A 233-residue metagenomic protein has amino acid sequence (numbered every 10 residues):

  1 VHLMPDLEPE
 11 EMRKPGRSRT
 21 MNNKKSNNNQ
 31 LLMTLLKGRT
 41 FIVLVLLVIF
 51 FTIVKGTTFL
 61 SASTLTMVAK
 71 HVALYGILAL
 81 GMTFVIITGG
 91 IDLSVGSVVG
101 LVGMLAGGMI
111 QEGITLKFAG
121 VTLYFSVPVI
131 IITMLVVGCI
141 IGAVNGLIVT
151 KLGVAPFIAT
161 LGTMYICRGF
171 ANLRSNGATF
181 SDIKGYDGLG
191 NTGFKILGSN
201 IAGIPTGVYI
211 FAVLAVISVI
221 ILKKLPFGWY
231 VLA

Functional and structural regions predicted by a protein language model:
V1-T20: Short, Lys/Arg-enriched N-terminal segments with co-localized hydrophobic residues within the first ~10-30 amino acids
R17-A79, I114-V129: Membrane-interfacial amphipathic/re-entrant helices at transmembrane-helix boundaries
G38-V45, V68, Y75-G76, S97-L101 (+3 more regions): Hydrophobic alpha-helical transmembrane segments
T40-I53, M82-T83, L135-G138, C167-G169 (+1 more regions): Hydrophobic core segments of alpha-helical transmembrane domains in multi-pass membrane transport and ion-translocation
V48-T52, S61-E112, I140, L147-V154: Single transmembrane alpha-helix segments in multi-pass membrane proteins
I114-T163: Alpha-helical transmembrane segments within multi-pass membrane transporters and channels
P156-L225: Transmembrane helix-bundle core of multi-pass membrane transporters and related energy-transducing complexes
F227-A233: Short cytoplasmic-facing helical segments at TM-TM junctions of multi-pass membrane proteins
